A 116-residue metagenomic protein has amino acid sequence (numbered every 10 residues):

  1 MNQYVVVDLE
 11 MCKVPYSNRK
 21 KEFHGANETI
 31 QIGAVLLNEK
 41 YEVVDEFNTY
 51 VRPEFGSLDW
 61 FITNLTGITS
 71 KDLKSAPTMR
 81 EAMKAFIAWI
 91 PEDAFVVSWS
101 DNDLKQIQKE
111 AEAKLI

Functional and structural regions predicted by a protein language model:
N2-Q108: Conserved non-catalytic scaffold segment of RNase H-like nuclease domains
A113-I116: A short alpha->loop->secondary-structure connector
